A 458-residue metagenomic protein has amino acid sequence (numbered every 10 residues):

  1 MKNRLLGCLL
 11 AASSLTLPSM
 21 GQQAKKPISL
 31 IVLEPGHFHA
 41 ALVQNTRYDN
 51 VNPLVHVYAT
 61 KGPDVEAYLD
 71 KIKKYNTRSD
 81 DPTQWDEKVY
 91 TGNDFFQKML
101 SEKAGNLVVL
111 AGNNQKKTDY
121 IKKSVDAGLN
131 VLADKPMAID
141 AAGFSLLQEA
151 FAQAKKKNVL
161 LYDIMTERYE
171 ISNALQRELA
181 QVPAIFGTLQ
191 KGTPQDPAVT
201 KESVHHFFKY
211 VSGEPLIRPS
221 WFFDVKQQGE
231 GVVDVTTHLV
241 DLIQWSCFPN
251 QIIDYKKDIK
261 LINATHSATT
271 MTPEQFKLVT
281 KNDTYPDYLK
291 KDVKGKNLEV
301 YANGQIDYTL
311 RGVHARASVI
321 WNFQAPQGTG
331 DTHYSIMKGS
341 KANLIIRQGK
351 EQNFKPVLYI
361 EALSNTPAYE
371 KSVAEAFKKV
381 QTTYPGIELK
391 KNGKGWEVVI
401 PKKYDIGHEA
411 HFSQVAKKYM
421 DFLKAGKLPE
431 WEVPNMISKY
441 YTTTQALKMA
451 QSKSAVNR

Functional and structural regions predicted by a protein language model:
M1-A24: Bacterial Sec-dependent N-terminal signal peptides
G21-L129, A142-L161: N-terminal glycine-/serine-/threonine-rich beta1-alpha1-beta2 phosphate-ribose binding loop of Rossmann-like
H39, K117-Y120, V125, G143 (+5 more regions): Stable alpha-helical elements in mature extracytoplasmic
T46-D49, R177-A184, Q352-F354: Short secondary-structure boundary/capping segments
G128, D134-P136: Short helix/strand-capping hinge loops at secondary-structure junctions that flank key functional elements
A138-P215: A contiguous active-site-proximal alpha/beta segment in oxidoreductase catalytic domains
E214-G330: Rossmann-like dinucleotide-binding domain that binds NAD(P)(H)
D234, L239-Q244, Q251-K256, Y301-Y308 (+2 more regions): C-terminal helical cap and adjacent loop that interface with cofactors, partners, or active-site loops
